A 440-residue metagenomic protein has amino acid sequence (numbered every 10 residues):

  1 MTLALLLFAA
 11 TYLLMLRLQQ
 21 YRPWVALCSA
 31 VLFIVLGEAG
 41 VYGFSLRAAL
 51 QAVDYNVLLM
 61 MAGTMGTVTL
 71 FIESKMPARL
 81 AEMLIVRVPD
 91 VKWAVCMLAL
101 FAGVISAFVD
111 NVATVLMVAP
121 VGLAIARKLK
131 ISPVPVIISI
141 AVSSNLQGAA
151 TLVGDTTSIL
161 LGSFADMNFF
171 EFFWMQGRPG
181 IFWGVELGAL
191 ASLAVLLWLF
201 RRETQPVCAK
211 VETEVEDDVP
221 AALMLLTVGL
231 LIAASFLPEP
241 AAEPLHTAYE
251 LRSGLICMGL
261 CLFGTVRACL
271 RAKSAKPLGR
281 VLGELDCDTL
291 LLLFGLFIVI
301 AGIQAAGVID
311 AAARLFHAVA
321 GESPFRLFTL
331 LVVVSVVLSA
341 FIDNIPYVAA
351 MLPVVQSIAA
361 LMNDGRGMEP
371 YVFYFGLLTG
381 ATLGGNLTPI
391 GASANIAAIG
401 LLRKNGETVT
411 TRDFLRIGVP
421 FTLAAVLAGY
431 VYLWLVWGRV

Functional and structural regions predicted by a protein language model:
M1-E73, R79, G177-R314, V409 (+1 more regions): Hydrophobic transmembrane alpha-helices of multi-pass small-molecule transporters
R17, F108-V109, L146, F341-I342 (+1 more regions): Transmembrane helix irregularities
P23, N56, K92-W93, V134 (+5 more regions): Residues that define the loop-to-transmembrane-helix transition and helix capping in multi-pass membrane transporters
F44-V134, T289-D364: Membrane-embedded alpha-helical segments and adjacent helix-loop junctions characteristic of multi-pass solute
L80, A113-A124, I137-I138, T151-M167 (+4 more regions): Re-entrant/interfacial helical elements at transmembrane boundaries that shape and gate the permeation pathway
V91-V104, K130-Q147, F172, G177 (+3 more regions): Alpha-helical transmembrane segments of multi-pass membrane proteins
I125-A221, G365, E369, Y374 (+1 more regions): Membrane-core helix-loop-helix motifs of multi-pass transport proteins
